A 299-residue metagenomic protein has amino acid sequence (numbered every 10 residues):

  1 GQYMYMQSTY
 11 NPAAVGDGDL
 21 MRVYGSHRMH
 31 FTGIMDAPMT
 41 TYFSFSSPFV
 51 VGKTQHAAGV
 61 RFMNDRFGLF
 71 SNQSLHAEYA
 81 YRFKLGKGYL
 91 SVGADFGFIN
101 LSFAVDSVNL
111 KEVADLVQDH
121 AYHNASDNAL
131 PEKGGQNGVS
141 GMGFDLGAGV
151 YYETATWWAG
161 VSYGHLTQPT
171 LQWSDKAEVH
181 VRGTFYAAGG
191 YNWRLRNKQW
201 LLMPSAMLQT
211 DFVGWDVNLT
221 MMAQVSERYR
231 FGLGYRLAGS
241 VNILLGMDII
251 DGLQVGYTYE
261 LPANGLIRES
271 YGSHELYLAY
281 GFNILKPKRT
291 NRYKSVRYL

Functional and structural regions predicted by a protein language model:
G1-L299: Subset of outer-membrane beta-barrel
